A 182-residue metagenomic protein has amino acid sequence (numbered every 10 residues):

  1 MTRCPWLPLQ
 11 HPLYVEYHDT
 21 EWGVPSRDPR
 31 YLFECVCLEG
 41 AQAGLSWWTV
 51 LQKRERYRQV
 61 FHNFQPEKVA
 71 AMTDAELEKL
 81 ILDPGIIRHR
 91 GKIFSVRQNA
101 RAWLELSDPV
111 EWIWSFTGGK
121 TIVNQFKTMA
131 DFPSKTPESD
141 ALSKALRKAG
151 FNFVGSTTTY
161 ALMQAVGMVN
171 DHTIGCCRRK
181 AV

Functional and structural regions predicted by a protein language model:
M1-V182: HhH-family (HhH-GPD) DNA N-glycosylase catalytic core used in base-excision repair
